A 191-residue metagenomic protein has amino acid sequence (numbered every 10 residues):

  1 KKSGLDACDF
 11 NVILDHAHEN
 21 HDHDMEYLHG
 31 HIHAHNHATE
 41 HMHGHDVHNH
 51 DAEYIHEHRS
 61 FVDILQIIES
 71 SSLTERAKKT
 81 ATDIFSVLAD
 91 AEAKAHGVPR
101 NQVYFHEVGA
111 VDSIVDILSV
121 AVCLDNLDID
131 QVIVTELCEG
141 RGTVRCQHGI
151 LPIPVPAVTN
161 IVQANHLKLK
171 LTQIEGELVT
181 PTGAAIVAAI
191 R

Functional and structural regions predicted by a protein language model:
K1-A95, V155, A164-L169, I174-A184: Glycine-rich nucleotide/cofactor/substrate-binding loop typically near the N-terminus or early in the first domain
F10, D112, V187: Divalent metal-coordination and catalytic microenvironments
F10-L14, V122-L124, N160: Short beta-strand elements
E75-K79, V98-Q102, D130-I133: Short secondary-structure capping/junction motifs at helix and strand boundaries
V87-E107, V111: Alpha-helical transmembrane cores and adjacent cytosolic helix/loop segments of polytopic membrane transporters
F105-D128: Conserved phosphate/anionic-ligand binding catalytic regions in large, soluble enzymes, centered on
I129-R191: Mobile "lid/hinge" segments at catalytic clefts and subdomain interfaces of large enzymes
